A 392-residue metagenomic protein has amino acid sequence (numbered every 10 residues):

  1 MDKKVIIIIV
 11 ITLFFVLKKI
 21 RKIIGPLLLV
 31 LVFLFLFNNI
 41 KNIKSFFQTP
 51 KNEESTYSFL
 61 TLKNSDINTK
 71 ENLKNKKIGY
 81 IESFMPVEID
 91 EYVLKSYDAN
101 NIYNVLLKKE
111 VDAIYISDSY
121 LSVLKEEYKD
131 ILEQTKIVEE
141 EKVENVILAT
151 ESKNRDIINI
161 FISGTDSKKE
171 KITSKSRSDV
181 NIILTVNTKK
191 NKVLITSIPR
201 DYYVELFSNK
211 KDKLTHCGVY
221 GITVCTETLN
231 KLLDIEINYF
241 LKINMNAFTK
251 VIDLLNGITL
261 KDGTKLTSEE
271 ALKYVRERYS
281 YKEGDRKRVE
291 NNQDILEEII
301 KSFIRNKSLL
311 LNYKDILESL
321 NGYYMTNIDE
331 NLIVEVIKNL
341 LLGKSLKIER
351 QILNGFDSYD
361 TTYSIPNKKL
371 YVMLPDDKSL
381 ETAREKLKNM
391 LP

Functional and structural regions predicted by a protein language model:
M1-K18: Membrane-embedded alpha-helical segments of integral membrane proteins
I24-F37: Hydrophobic membrane-insertion alpha-helices, especially the h-region of bacterial N-terminal signal peptides
L36-T49: Hydrophobic alpha-helical transmembrane segments in integral membrane proteins
F47-N52, L60-N64, K70, K74-P392: Non-catalytic, solvent-exposed segments at the cell envelope interface
